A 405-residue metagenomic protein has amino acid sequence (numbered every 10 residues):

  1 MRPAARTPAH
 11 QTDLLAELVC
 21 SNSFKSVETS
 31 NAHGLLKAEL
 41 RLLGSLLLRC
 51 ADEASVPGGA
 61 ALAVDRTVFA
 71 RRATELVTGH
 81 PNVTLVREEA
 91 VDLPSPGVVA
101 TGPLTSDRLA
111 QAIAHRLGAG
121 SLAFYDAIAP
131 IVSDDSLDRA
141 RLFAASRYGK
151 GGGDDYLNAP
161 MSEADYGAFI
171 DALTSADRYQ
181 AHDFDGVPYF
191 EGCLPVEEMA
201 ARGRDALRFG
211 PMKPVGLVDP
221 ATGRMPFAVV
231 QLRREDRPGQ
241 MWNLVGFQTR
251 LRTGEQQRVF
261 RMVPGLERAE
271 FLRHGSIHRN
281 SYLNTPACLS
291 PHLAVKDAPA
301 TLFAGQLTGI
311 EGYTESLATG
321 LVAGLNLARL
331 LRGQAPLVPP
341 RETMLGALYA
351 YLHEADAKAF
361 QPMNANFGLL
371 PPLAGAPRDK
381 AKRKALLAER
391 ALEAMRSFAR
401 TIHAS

Functional and structural regions predicted by a protein language model:
M1-C50, I113, R341-D356, F360: N-terminal FAD cofactor-binding segment of flavoenzymes
H10, N31, L35, V64 (+10 more regions): Conserved active-site and cofactor/substrate-binding residues in soluble primary-metabolism enzymes
S26, A63, P103, A159 (+4 more regions): Hydrophobic alpha-helical scaffolding
T29-T74, T78: A conserved beta-strand/loop capping segment in the N-terminal third of enzymes that catalyze redox or closely related
T67, L76-R258: Predominantly flavin-linked oxidoreductase catalytic cores and closely associated redox partners
L244-I310, L317-T319, L337-A355, F360-N364 (+1 more regions): A glycine-rich dinucleotide-binding beta-alpha-beta segment and adjacent secondary-structure elements that constitute
L307, N326-S405: Glycine- and aromatic-enriched mobile tails/lids
E315-L330: An active-site-proximal "capping" alpha-helix that borders the catalytic cofactor pocket
